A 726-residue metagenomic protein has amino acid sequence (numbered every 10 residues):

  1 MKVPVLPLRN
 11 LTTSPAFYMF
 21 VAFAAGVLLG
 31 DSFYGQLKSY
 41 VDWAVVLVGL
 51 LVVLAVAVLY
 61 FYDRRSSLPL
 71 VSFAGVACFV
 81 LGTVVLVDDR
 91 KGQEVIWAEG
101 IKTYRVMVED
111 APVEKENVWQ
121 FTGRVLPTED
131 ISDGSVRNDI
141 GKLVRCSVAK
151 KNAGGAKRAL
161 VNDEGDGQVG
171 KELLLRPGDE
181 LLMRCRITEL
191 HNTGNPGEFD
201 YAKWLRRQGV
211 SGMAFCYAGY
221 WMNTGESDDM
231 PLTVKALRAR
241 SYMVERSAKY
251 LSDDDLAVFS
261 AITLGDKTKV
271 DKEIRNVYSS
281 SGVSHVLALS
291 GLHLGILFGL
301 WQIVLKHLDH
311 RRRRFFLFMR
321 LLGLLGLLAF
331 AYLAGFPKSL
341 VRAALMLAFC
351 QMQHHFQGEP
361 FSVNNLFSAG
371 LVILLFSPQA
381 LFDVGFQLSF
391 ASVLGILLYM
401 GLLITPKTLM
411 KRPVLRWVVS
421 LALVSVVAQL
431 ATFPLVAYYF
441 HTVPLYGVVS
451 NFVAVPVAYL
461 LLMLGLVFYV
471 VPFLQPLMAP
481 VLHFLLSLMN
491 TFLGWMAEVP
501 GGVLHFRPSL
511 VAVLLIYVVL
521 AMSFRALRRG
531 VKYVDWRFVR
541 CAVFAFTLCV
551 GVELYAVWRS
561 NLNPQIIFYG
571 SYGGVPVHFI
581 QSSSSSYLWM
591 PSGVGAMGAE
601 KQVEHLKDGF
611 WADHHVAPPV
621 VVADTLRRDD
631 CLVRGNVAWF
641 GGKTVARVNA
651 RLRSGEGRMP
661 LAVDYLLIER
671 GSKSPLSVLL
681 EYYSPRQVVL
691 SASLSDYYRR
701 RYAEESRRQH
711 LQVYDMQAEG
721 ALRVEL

Functional and structural regions predicted by a protein language model:
M1-I101, R342, V534, V688: N-terminal leader/targeting segments
K2-F17, G100, M410-L430, V449-F452 (+1 more regions): Functional transmembrane helices that form membrane-embedded active or gating regions
K2-R9, R65-P69, A77-H285, H614-V633 (+6 more regions): Membrane-interface helix/helix-cap signal primarily in integral membrane proteins
V3, Y18, G26, R65 (+5 more regions): Hydrophobic alpha-helical transmembrane segments in multi-pass membrane proteins
N10-F61, D383, F390, P476-R528: Membrane-embedded alpha-helical segments of integral membrane proteins
G26, V106, C185, I262 (+8 more regions): Divalent metal-coordination and catalytic microenvironments
E172-L173, M183-R186, W204, P413 (+1 more regions): Non-globular, low-confidence helical/coil segments that flank catalytic cores
W221-V234, S280, A437-V453, L461-Y517: Membrane-interface amphipathic/re-entrant loop segments adjacent to transmembrane helices in multi-pass membrane
